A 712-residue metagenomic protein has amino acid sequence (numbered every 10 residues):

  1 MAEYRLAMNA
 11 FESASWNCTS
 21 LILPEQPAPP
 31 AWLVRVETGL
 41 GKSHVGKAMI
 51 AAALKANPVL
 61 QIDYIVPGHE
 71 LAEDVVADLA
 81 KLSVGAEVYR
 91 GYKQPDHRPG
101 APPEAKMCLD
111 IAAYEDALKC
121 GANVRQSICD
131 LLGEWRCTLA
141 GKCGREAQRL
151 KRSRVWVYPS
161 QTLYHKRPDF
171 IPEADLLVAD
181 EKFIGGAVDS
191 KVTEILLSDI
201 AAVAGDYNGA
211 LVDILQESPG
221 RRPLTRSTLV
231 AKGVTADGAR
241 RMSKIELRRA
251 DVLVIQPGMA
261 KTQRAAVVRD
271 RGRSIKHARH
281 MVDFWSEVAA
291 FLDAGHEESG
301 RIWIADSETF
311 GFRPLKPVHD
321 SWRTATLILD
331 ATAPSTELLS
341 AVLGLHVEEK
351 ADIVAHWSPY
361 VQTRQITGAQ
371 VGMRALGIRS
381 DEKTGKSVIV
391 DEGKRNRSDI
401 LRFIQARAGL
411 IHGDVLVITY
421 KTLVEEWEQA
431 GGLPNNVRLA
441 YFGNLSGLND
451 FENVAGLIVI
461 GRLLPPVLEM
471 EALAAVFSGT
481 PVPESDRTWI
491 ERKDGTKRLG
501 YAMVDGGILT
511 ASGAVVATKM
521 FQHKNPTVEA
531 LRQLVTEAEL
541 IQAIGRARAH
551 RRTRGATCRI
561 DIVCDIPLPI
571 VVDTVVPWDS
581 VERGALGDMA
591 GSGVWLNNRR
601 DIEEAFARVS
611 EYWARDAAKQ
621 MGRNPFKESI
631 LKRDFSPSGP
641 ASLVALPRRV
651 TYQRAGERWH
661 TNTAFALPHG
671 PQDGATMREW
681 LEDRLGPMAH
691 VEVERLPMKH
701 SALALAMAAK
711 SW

Functional and structural regions predicted by a protein language model:
M1-W712: ASCE RecA-like P-loop NTPase motor cores that couple ATP hydrolysis to mechanical translocation on nucleic acids
